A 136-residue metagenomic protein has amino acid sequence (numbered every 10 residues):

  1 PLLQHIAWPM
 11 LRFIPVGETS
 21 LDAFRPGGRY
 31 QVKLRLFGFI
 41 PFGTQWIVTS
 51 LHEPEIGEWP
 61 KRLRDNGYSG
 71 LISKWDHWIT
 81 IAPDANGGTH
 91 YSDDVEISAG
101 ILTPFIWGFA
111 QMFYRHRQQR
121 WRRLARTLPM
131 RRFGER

Functional and structural regions predicted by a protein language model:
P1-R29: Hydrophobic ligand-binding cavity/cleft-lining segments
I14-E18, V32-K33, L63-R64, D76-I79: Short structured motifs
T19, T44-P54, G67, D76-P83: Hydrophobic/aromatic beta-strand elements that line small-molecule binding cavities or substrate pockets in beta-rich
R25-G27, F42, E58, I72-K74 (+1 more regions): Short coil/turn motifs at beta-sheet boundaries
R25-L34, G57-R64, T89-D93: A short hydrophobic beta-strand element
G28-G57: Helix-adjacent hinge/juxtasegments
K61-Q111: Beta-strand/loop substructures that line and gate deep hydrophobic ligand-binding cavities in soluble
V95-R136: A conserved amphipathic terminal alpha-helix motif
